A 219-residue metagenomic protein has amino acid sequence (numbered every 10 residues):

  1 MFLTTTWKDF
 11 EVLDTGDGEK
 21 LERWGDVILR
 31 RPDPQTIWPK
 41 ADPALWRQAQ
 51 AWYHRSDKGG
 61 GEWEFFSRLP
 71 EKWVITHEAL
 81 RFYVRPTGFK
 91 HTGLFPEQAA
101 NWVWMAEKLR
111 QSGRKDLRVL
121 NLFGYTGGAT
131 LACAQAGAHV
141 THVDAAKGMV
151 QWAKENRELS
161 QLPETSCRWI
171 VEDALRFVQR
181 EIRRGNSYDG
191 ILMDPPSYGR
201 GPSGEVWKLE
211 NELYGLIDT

Functional and structural regions predicted by a protein language model:
L3-W24, L29-P96, V103: Non-catalytic substrate-recognition/targeting regions of SAM-dependent transferases
D26, L117, D189: Conserved acidic residues
P96-R114: Conserved alpha-helix/loop element of class I SAM-dependent methyltransferases that forms part of the SAM/SAH-binding
R114-Y125: Conserved class I S-adenosyl-L-methionine
N121-L122, H142, I170: Conserved SAM-binding loop
T126-V140: Conserved SAM-binding loop of SAM-dependent methyltransferases across substrates and taxa, primarily the Class I
A145-L192: S-adenosyl-L-methionine
A146-M149, V171, Y188-D218: Mobile active-site "lid"/loop adjacent to the S-adenosyl-L-methionine
